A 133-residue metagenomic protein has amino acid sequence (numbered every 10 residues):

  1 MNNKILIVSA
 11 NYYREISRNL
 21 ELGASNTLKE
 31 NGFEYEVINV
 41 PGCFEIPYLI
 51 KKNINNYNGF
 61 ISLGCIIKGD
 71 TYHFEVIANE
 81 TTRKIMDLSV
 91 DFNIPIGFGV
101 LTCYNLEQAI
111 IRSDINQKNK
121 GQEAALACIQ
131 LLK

Functional and structural regions predicted by a protein language model:
N2-V37: Glycine-rich phosphate/diphosphate-binding loop of Rossmann-like nucleotide-binding domains
N11-Y12, C65-I66, L101-N105: Short, ordered loop/turn segments at secondary-structure junctions
G23, T27, N31, N53 (+3 more regions): Change "in soluble alpha/beta enzymes" to "in soluble alpha/beta proteins
S25-N56: Active-site rim loops that border cofactor/substrate pockets in soluble metabolic enzymes
Y48-I85: Glycine-rich phosphate-binding loop
E75-T102: Short, acidic/small-residue loops that bind anionic groups at enzyme active sites
Y104-N119: Phosphate-binding/catalytic loops
K118-K133: A charged, well-structured terminal subsegment
